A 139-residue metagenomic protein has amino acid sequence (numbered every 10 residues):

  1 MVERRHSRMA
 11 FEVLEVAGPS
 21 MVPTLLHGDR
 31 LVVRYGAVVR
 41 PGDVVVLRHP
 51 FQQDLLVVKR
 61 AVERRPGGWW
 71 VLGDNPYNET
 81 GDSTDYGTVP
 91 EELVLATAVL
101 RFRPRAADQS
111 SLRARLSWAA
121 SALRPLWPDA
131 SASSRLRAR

Functional and structural regions predicted by a protein language model:
M1-R139: Extended hydrophobic leader/signal-anchor segments used for secretion and membrane insertion
